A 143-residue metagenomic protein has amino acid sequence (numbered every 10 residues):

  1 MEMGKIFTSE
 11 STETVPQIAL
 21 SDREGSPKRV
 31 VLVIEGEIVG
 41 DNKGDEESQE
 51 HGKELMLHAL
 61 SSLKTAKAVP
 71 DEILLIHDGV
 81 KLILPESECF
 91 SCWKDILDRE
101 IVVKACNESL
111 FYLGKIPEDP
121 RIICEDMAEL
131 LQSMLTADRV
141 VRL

Functional and structural regions predicted by a protein language model:
M1-P27: Short N-terminal or domain-adjacent regulatory/targeting segments
Q17-E86: Conserved mixed alpha/beta catalytic, RNA-binding, or beta-rich assembly cores of soluble enzyme, regulatory
I34-E37, I76-D78, C106-S109, M127 (+1 more regions): Fold-independent oxyanion-binding glycine-rich loops and adjacent beta-strand/coil segments at enzyme active sites
L60, F90-K94, L131: Short amphipathic alpha-helical segments and helix-helix/interface helices
I73, V102-V103, R139-V141: Short, well-ordered beta-strand core segments
E88-K115: A glycine-rich helix N-cap at a beta->alpha junction
E118-A128: Active-site regions of enzymes building and remodeling cell-envelope glycoconjugates
I123, Q132-R142: C-terminal binding/interaction regions
